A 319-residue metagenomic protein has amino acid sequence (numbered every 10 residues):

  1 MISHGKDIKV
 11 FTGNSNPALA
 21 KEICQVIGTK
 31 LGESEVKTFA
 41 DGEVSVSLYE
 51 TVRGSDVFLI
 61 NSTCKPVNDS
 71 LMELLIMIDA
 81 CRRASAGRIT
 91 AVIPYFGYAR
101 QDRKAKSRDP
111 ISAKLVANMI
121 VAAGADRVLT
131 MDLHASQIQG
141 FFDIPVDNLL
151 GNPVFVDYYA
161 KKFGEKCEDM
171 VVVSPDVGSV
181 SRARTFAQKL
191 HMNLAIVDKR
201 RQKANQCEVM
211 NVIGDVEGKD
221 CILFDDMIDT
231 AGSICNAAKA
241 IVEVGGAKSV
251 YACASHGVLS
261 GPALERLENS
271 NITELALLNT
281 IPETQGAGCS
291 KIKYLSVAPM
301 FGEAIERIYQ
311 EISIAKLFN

Functional and structural regions predicted by a protein language model:
M1-N319: PRPP-associated nucleotide enzymes
